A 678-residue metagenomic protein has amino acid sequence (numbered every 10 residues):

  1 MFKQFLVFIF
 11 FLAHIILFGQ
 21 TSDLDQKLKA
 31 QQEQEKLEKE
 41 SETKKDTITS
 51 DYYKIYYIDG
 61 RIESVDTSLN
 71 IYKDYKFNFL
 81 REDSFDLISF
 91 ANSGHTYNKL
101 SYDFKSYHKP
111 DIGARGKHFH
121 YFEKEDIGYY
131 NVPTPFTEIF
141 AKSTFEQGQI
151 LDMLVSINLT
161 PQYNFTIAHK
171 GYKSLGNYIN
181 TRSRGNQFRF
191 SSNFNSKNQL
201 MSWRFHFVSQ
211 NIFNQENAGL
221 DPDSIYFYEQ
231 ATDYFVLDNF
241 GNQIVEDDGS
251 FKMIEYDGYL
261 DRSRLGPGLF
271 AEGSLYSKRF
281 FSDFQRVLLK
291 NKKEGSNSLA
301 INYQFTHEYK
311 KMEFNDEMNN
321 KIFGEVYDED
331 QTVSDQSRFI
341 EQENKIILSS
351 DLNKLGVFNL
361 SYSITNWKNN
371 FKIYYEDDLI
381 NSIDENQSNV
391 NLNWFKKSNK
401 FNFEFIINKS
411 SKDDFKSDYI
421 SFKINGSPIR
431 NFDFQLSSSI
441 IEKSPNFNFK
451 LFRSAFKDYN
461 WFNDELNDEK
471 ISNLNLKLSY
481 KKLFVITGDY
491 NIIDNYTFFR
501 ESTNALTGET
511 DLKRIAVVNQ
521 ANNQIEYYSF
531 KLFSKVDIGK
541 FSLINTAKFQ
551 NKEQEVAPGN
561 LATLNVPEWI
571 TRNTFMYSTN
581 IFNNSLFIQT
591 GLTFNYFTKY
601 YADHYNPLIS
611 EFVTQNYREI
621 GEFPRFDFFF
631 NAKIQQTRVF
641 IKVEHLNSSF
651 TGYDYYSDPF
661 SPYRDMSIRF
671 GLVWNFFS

Functional and structural regions predicted by a protein language model:
F10-F18: Hydrophobic h-region of N-terminal signal peptides that target proteins for export in Gram-negative bacteria
L17-F77, R81, D233-S250, K293: Sec-dependent signal peptide cleavage junction
D46-T47, T67-S68, S84, I112 (+2 more regions): Coil residues (strongly favoring Ser/Thr
K54, D59, K142, Y172-N193 (+4 more regions): Outer-membrane beta-barrel proteins
S106, V132-T134, S274-M318, Q331-S678: Exposed, low-structure sequence patches enriched in small/polar residues
P110-I112, E123-V155, G176-N177: Short strand-turn segments of transmembrane beta-barrel domains in outer membranes, especially the first one or two
Q149-G171, N180-F213, F284, I424: Transmembrane beta-barrel wall of Gram-negative outer-membrane proteins
M201-Q285, K310-I322, E329-D330, S337 (+1 more regions): Flexible loop and strand-edge segments within Gram-negative outer membrane beta-barrel domains
